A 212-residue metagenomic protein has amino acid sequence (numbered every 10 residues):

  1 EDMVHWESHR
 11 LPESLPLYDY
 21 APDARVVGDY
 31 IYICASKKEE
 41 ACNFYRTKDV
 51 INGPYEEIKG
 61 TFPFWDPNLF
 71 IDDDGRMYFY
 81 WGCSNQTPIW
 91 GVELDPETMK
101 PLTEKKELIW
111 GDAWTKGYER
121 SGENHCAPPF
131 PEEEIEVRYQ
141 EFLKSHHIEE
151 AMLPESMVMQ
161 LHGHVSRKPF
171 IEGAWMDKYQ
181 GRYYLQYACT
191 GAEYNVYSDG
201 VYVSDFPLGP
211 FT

Functional and structural regions predicted by a protein language model:
E1-T212: Carbohydrate-active catalytic/glycan-binding domains of CAZyme proteins, especially the secreted or lumenal ectodomains
